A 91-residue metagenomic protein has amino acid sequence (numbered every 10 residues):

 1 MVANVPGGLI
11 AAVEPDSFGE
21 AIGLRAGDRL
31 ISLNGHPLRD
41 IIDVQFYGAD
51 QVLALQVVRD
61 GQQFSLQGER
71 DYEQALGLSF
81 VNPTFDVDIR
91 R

Functional and structural regions predicted by a protein language model:
M1-E14: PDZ/PDZ-like groove recognition
V2, G19-G23, Q45-Y47: Short secondary-structure boundary/capping segments within folded domains
A11-P15, S32, F46: A residue-level detector for short acidic-glycine micro-motifs
G19-R39: Conserved PDZ fold ligand-binding element
D40-V44: Short beta-alpha junctions and helix-cap segments that line functional grooves
Q45-V81: PDZ-domain C-terminal substructure recognizer with occasional recognition of PDZ-binding tails
P83-R91: Canonical Radical SAM [4Fe-4S] cluster-binding loop centered on the CxxxCxxC motif and its immediate flanking residues
